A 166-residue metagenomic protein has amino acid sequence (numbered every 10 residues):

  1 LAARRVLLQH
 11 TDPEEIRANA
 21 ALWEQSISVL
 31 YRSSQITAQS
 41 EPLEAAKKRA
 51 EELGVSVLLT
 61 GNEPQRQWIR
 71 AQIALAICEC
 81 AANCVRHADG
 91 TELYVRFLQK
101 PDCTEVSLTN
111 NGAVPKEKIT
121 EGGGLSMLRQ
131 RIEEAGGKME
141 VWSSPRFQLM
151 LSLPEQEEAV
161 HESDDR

Functional and structural regions predicted by a protein language model:
L1-G54: DHp/HisKA dimerization-phosphotransfer hairpin of two-component histidine kinases
V6, Q67-L93: Conserved ATP-binding N-box helix of the HATPase_c
E51-C78, I119: Conserved short strand/loop->alpha-helix "switch" segment adjacent to the catalytic nucleotide/phosphoryl-transfer site
E92-D102, T109: Short beta-strand/loop element within the Bergerat-fold HATPase_c
T104-G112, L149: Conserved DxG motif in ATP/Mg2+-binding regions
E117-P145: ATP phosphate-binding glycine-rich loop and adjacent ATP-lid/helix-beta elements within ATP-binding kinase/ATPase
F147-Q156: Short C-terminal beta-strand
Q156-R166: C-terminal end segment of the histidine kinase catalytic
